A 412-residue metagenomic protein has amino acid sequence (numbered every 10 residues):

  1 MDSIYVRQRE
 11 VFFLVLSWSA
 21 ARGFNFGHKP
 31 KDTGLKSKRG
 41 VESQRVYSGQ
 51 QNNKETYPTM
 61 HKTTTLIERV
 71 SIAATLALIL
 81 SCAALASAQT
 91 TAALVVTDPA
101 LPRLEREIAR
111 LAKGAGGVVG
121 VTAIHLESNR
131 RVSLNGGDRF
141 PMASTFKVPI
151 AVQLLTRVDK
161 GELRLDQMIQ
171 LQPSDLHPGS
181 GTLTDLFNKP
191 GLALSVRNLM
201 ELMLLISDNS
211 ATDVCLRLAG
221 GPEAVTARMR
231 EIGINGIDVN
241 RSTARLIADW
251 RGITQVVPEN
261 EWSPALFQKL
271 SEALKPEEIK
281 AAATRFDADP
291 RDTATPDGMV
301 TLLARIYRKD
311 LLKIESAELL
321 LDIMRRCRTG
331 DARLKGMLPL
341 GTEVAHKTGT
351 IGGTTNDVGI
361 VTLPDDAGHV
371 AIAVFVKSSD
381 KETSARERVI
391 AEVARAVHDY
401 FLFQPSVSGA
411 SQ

Functional and structural regions predicted by a protein language model:
D2, N25-H28, D32, Y47 (+2 more regions): Intrinsic-disorder-associated, low-complexity terminal segments enriched in Asp/Asn/His/Tyr and depleted of Lys/Arg
R9, P30, S37-R39, R45 (+1 more regions): Cationic, low-complexity basic patches in intrinsically disordered or flexible, solvent-exposed regions
N53-Y57, A86-L111, P222, T284 (+1 more regions): Structured C-terminal helix/loop/strand segments within mature extracytoplasmic catalytic/sensor domains
H61-A74: Bacterial N-terminal signal peptides that target proteins for export
S71-A83: Bacterial N-terminal signal peptides
T91-R251: Active-site-adjacent loops and short helices of periplasmic peptidoglycan-processing enzymes
P141, G236-L312: Active-site-proximal helix/loop microenvironment of the serine DD-peptidase/beta-lactamase transpeptidase fold
